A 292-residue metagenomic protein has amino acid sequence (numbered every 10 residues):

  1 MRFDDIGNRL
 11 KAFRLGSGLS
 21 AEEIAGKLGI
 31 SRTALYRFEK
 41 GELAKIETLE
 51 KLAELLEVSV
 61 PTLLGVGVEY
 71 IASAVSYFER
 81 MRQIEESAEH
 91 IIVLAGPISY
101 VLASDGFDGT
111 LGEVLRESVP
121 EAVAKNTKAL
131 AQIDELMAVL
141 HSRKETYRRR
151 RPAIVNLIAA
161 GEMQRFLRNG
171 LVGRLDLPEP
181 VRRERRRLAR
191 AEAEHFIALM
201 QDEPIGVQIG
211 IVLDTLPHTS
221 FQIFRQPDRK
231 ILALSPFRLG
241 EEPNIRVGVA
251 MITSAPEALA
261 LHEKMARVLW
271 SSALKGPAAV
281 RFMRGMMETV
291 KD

Functional and structural regions predicted by a protein language model:
M1-E79: Basic, Lys/Arg-rich alpha-helical nucleic-acid-recognition elements, primarily the DNA-binding modules of transcription
L35-E39, L49, A53, V60-L63 (+5 more regions): Short alpha-helical interface elements
V58-V119, A153: Charged, helix-prone or intrinsically disordered regulatory segments positioned adjacent to compact structured domains
L94-K291: Hydrophobic protein-protein interaction segments
